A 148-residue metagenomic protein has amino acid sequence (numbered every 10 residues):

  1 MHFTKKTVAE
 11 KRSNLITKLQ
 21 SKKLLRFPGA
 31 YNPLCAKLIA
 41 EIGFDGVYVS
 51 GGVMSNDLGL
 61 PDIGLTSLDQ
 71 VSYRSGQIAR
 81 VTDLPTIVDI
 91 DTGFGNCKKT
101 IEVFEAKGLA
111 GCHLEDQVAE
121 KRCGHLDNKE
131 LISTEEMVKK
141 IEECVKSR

Functional and structural regions predicted by a protein language model:
M1-G29, P33-I42, E143-K146: N-terminal amphipathic alpha-helix/helix-capping segment at the start of soluble metabolic enzymes
K5, L25, G64, I90-D91: A generic secondary-structure micro-motif detector that highlights 1-2 residue hydrophobic/ambivalent hotspots embedded
K5, S75, V103: Extended, folded domain segments that form the structural surfaces/walls around functional sites
E10-N14, L60-V88, K107, H125-R148: Alpha-helix-loop-beta-strand connector modules within alpha/beta enzyme cores
R26-N32, V47-V49, T86-I90, C112-L114: Hydrophobic faces of well-ordered beta-strands that scaffold small-molecule active sites in alpha/beta enzyme cores
C35-L38, V88, F94-A106: Catalytic cores of alpha/beta
G43, G108: Conserved functional loop/turn residues at catalytic and ligand-binding sites
V47-Q70, T92-N96, H113-E135: Glycine-rich, proline-tolerant flexible connector loops at the mouths of alpha/beta enzymes
